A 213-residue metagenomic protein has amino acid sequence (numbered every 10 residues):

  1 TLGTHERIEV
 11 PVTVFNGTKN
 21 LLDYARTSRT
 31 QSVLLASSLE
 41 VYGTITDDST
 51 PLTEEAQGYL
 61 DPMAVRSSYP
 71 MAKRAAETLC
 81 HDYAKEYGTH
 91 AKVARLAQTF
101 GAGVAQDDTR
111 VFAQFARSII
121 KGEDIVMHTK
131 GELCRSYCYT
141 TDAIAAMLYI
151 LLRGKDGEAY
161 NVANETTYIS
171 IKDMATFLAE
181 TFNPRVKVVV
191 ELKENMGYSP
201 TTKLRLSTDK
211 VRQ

Functional and structural regions predicted by a protein language model:
T1-T13, T44: NAD(P)H-binding glycine-rich loop region in Rossmannoid oxidoreductase-like domains and their noncatalytic homologs
G3-T4, Q57-A64, A91-G103, Q114-C138 (+1 more regions): A conserved pocket-lining segment of Rossmann-fold NAD(P)-dependent short-chain dehydrogenase/reductase
P11-V12, D61, V65-E77, A105 (+3 more regions): Short-chain dehydrogenase/reductase
T18-K19, R74-H81, A113-A116, A145: Conserved active-site helix of classical SDR/Rossmann-fold NAD(P)-dependent CH-OH oxidoreductases
K19-R66: Conserved Rossmann-fold NAD(P)-dependent oxidoreductase catalytic core, especially the SDR/UDP-sugar
T27, M63-K92, I119-K121: Active-site Tyr-X1-5-Lys
S37-S38, E77-A102, A113: Conserved beta-loop-beta element that borders a ligand/cofactor-binding pocket
I119-Q213: C-terminal substrate-binding subdomain of Rossmann-fold SDR/epimerase-dehydratase oxidoreductases
